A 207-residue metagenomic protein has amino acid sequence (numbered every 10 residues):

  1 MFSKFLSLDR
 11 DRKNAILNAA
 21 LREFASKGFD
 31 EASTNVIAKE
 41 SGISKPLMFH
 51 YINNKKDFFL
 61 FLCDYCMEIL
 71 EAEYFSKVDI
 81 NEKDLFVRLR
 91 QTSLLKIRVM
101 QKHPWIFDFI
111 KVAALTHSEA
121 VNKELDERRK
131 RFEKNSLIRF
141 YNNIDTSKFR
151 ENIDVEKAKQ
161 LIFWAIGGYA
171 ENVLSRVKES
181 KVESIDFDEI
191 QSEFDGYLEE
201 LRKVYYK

Functional and structural regions predicted by a protein language model:
M1-D11: N-terminal intrinsically disordered/low-complexity leader segments
F2-S3, A15, E23-D57, F61: Helix-turn-helix
R12-A20, I37, L62-C66, L70 (+1 more regions): Generic hydrophobic, amphipathic alpha-helix propensity
L62-R90, F140-D145: Amphipathic alpha-helical linker/stalk segments
S76-K102, V155-I162, F194: Hydrophobic alpha-helical connector segments
I97-L137, K157-Q160, E183-D188: Short secondary-structure transition hinges
E127-R128, D145-W164: All-alpha amphipathic helical-bundle segments outside canonical DNA-binding/catalytic cores that form hydrophobic
K134, I138-N142, T146, W164 (+1 more regions): C-terminal peripheral helix-coil segments that are non-catalytic and often amphipathic
